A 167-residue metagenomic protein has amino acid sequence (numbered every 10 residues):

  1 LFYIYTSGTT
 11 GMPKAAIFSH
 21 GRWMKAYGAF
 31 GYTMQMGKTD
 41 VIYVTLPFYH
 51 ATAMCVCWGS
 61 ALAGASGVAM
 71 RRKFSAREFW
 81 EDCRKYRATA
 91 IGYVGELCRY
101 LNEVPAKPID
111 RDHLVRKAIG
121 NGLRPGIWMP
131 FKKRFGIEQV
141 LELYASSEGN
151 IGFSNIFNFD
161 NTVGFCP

Functional and structural regions predicted by a protein language model:
L1-K25: Conserved AMP-binding A3 loop
Y3, T33, T45-L46, A61 (+4 more regions): Short hydrophobic "strand-cap" motifs at the C-terminus of beta-strands
I4, G28, R99, M129: Active-site phosphate/pyrophosphate- and oxyanion-stabilizing loops and adjacent acidic/basic residues in soluble
T6-T9, I42, F48, C83 (+3 more regions): Conserved S/T- and glycine-rich ATP-binding loop of Class I adenylate-forming
K14-I17, V44-T45, S66-K73, L141: Short beta-strand->loop structural element characteristic of the AMP-binding/adenylate-forming
M24-V41, Y49-T89: Conserved AMP-binding/adenylation subdomain of ANL enzymes
S75, L97-C98: Alpha-helix capping/helix-boundary segments
A88-Y93, N102-P167: Gly/Ser/Thr-rich phosphate-binding loop
